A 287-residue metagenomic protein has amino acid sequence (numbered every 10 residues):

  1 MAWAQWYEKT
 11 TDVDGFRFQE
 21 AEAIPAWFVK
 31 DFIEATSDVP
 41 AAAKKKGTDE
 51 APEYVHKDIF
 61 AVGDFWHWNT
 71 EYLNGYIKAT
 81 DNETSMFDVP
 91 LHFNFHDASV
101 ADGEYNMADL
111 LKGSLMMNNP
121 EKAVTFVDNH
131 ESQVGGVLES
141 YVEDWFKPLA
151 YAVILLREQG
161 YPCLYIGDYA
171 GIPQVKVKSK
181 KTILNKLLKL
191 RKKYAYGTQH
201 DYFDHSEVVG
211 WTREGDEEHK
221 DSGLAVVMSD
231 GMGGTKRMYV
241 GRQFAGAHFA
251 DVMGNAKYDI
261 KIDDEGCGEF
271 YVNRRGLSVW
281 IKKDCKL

Functional and structural regions predicted by a protein language model:
A2-L287: Active-site-proximal helices and loops of the catalytic beta/alpha 8
